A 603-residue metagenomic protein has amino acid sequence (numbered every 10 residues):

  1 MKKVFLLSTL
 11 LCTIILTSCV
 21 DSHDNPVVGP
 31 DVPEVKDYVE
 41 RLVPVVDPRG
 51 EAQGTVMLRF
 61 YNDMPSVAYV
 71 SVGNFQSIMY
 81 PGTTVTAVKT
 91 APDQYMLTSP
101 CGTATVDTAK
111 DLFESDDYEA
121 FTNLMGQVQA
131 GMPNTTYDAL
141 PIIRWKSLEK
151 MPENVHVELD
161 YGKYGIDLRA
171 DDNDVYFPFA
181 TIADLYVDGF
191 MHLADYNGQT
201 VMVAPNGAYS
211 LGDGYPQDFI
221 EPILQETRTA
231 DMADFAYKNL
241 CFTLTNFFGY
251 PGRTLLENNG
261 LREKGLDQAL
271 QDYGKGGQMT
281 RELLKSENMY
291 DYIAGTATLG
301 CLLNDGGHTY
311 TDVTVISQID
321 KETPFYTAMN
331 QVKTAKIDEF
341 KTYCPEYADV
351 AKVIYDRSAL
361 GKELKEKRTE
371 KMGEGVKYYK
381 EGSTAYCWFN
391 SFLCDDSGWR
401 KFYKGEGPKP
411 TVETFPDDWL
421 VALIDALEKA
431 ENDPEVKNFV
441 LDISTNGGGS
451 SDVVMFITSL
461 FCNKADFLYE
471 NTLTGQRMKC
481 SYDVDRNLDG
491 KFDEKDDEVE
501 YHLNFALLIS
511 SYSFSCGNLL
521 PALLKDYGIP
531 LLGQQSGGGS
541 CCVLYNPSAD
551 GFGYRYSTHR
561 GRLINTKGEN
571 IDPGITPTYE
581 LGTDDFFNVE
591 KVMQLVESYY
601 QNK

Functional and structural regions predicted by a protein language model:
M1-V4: Positively charged n-region of N-terminal signal peptides that target proteins for export
S8-T9, I15-V35: Bacterial Sec-dependent N-terminal signal peptides
N25-V56, P222-Q225: N-terminal low-complexity, Pro/Thr/Ser-rich intrinsically disordered segments that act as propeptides or flexible
E40-M57, M64, T83-V85, P141-Y161 (+1 more regions): Linear, non-domain "peripheral" regions
V67-G82, V175-D188: Amphipathic, non-transmembrane alpha-helical segments in extracytoplasmic/periplasmic proteins
M79-D111, M191-N197: Extended intrinsically disordered, low-complexity coil regions enriched in Ser, Thr, Gly, Ala and often Pro
C101-T105, E119-F439, T445-G447, D452 (+4 more regions): Flexible, low-complexity junctional segments that flank or bridge functional domains
G207-T227, D234-Y237, C241, L393 (+3 more regions): C-terminal "post-core" interaction segments
